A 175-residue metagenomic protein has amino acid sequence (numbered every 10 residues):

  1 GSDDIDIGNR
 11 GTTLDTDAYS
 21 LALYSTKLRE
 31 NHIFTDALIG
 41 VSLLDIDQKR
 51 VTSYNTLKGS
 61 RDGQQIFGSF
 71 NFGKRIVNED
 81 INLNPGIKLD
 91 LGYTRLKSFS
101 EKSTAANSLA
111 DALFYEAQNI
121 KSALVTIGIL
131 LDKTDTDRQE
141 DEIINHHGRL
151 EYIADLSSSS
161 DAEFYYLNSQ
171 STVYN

Functional and structural regions predicted by a protein language model:
G1-N175: Membrane translocator/pore-forming domains, dominated by Gram-negative outer-membrane beta-barrels
